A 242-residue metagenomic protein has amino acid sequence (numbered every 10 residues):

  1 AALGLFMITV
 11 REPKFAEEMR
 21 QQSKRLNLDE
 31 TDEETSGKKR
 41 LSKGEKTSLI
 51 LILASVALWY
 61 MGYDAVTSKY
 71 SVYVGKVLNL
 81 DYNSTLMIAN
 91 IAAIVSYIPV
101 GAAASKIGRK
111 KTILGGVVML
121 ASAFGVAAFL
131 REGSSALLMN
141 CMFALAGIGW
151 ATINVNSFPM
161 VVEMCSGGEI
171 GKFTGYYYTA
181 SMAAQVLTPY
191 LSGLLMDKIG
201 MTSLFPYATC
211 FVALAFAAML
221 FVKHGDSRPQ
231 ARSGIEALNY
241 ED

Functional and structural regions predicted by a protein language model:
A1, L194-V212: A membrane-interface helix-boundary motif in multi-pass transporters
E12-L53, E236-D242: Juxtamembrane intracellular "pre-TM" segments in multi-pass secondary transporters
V66-T85: Short amphipathic helix-loop junctions that connect adjacent transmembrane helices in Major Facilitator Superfamily/SLC
S96-R109, M196-D197: Helix-to-loop junctions at the C-terminal end of transmembrane segments in multipass secondary transporters
K106-V118: Cytoplasmic membrane-interface "Motif A"-like loop-to-helix N-cap segments of 12-TM Major Facilitator Superfamily
M119-G133: C-terminal ends and interior cores of transmembrane alpha-helices in multi-pass membrane transporters/permeases
T152-S166: Intracellular juxtamembrane helix-capping segments at the cytosolic ends of symmetry-related transmembrane helices
C165-Y177: Loop-to-transmembrane helix entry/capping segments in MFS-fold secondary transporters and related SLC/MFSD carriers
